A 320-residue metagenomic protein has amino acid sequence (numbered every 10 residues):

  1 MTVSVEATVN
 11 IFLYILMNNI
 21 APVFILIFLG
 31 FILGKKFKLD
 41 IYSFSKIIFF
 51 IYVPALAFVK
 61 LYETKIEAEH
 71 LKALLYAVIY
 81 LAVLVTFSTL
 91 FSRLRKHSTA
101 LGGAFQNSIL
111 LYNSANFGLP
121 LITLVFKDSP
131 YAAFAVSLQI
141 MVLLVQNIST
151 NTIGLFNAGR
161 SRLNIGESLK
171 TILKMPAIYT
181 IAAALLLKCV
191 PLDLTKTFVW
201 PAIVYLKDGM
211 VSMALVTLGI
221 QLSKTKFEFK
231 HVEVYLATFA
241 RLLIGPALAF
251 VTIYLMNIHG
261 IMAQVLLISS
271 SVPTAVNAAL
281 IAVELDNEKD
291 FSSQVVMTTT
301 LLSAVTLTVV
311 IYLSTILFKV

Functional and structural regions predicted by a protein language model:
M1-V320: Alpha-helical transmembrane segments of multi-pass small-molecule/ion transporters
